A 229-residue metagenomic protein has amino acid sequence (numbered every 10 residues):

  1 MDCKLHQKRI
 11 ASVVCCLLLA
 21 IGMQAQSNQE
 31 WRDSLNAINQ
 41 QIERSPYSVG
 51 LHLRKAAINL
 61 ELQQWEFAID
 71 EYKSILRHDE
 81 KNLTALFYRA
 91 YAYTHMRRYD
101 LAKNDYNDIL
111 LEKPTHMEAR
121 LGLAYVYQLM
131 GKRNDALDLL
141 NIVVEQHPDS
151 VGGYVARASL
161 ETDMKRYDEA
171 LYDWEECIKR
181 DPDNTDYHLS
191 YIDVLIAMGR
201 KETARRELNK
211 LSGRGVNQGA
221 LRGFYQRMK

Functional and structural regions predicted by a protein language model:
S12-A20: Bacterial N-terminal signal peptides
M23-E66, D70: N-terminal leader/linker segments that initiate helical-solenoid repeat arrays
N28-N36, Q63-S74, M96-D108, M130-I142 (+2 more regions): Structural signature of tandem alpha-helical TPR/SEL1-like repeats, specifically the intra-repeat loop/turn
Q29, A197-K229: Terminal, low-structured helical/coil segments at or just beyond the last alpha-helical repeat
R44, H78, E112, Q146 (+2 more regions): Structural marker of alpha-solenoid helical repeat scaffolds
V49-G50, L83-T84, M117-E118, V151-G152 (+2 more regions): Helix-start (N-cap) detector for alpha-helical repeat units in TPR-like alpha-solenoids, especially tetratricopeptide
L60, F87-T94, Q128, V155 (+2 more regions): Position-specific recognition of the canonical hydrophobic site in helix A of tetratricopeptide repeat
